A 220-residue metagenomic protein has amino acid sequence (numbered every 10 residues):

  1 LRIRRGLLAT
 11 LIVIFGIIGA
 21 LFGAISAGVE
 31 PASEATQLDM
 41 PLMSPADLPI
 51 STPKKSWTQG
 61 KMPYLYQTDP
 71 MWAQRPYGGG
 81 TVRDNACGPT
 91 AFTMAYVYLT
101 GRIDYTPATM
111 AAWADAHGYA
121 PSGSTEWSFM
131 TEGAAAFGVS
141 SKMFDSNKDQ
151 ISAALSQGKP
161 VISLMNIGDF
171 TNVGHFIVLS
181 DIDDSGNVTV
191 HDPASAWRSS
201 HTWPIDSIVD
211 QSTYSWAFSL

Functional and structural regions predicted by a protein language model:
L1-Y119, I167: Active-site-adjacent structural segments surrounding the nucleophilic cysteine of cysteine proteases and isopeptidases
G6-A9, G28, L38-M40, S44-D47 (+2 more regions): Noncatalytic regulatory segments and standalone regulatory/sensor domains
Y64, A86, S140, I162 (+3 more regions): Generic structural signal for residues positioned in beta-strands
A86, T90-M94, T109, T125-E132 (+3 more regions): Extracytoplasmic/secreted proteins, especially bacterial periplasmic and envelope-associated proteins
Y105-T106, M110-S146: Mid-length scaffold segments of soluble, non-membrane domains
S122-G123, F170-H175, R198-S200: Extracytoplasmic/secreted cell-surface and envelope-processing proteins
M143-V188: Active-site-adjacent substructure of cysteine-protease-like catalytic cores
